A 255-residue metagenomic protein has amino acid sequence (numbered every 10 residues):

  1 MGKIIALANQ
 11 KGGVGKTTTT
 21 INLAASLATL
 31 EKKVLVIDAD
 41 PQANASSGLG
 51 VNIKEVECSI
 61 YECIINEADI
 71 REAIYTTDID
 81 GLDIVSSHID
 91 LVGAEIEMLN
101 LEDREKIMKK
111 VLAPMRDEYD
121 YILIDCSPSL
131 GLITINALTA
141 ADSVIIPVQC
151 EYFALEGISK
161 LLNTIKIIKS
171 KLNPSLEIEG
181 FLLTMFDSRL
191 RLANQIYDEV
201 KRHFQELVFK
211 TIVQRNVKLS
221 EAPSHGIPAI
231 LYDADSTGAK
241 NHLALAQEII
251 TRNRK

Functional and structural regions predicted by a protein language model:
M1-K255: P-loop NTP-binding core
